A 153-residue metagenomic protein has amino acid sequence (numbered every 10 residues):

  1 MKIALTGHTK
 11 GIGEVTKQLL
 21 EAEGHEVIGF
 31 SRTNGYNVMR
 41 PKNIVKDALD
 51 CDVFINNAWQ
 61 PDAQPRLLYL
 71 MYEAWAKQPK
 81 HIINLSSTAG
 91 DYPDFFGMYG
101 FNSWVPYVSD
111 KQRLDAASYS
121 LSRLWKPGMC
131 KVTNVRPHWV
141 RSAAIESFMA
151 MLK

Functional and structural regions predicted by a protein language model:
A4-A22: N-terminal Rossmann NAD(P)H-binding glycine-rich loop of SDR-like oxidoreductase domains
T6, C51-W59, H81-S86, T133-N134: Rossmann-fold scaffold of SDR-type NAD(P)-dependent oxidoreductases
E14-Q18, D115, Y119, E146: Short, surface-exposed alpha-helical segments at coil->helix boundaries
E23-V27, M129-C130: A generic structural motif
V27-K46, W59-D62, R66: Adenosine-cofactor binding site in Rossmann-like domains, unifying the SAM/SAH pocket of S-adenosylmethionine-dependent
W59, A63, A76, H81-P127 (+1 more regions): Catalytic loop of short-chain dehydrogenase/reductase
L68-Y72, A117-S118: Short-chain dehydrogenase/reductase
V105, R123-K153: SDR active-site lid
